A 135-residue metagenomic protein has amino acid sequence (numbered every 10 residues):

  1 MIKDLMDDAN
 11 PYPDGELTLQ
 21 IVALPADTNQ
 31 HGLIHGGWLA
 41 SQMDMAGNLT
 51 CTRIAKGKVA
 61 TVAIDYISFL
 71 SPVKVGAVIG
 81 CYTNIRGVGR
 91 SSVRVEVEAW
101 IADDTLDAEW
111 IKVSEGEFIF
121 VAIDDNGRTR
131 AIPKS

Functional and structural regions predicted by a protein language model:
I2-A63, V121-S135: Hot-dog-fold acyl-thioester-processing enzymes
K3-A9, P13-L19, V73-V78, R86-S135: HotDog/MaoC-like acyl-thioester-processing domains
P25-D27, Y66-S71, D103: Short, well-ordered turn and helix-capping elements at secondary-structure junctions
S41, A77-C81: N-terminal, well-ordered alpha-helical segments
V62-L70, G80-I85: Conserved interaction-surface patches within small, structured recognition/assembly domains
